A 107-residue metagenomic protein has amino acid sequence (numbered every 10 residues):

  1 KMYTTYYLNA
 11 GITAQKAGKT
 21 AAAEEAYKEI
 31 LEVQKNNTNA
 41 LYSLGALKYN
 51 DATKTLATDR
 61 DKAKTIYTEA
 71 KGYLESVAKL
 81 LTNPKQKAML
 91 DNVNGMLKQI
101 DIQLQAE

Functional and structural regions predicted by a protein language model:
M2, N9, S43, M89-N92 (+1 more regions): Canonical tetratricopeptide repeat
Y3, N37, N83-P84, L90: Residue-level recognition of tetratricopeptide repeat
Y7-A14, A26, L41-K48, Y73: TPR/Sel1-like alpha-solenoid repeat signature
E25-E32, G72, K79: Conserved structural position within tetratricopeptide repeats
